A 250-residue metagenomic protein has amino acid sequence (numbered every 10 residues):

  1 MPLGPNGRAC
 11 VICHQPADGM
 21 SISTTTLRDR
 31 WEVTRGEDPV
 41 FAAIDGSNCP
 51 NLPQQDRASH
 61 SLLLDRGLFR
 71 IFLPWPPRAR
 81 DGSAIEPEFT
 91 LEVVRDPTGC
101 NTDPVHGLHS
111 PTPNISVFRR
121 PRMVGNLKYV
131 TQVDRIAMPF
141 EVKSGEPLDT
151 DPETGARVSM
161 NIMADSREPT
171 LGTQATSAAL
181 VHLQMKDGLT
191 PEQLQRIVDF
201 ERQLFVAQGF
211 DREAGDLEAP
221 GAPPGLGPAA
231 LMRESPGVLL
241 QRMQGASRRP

Functional and structural regions predicted by a protein language model:
M1-P250: Periplasmic c-type cytochrome electron-transfer domains
